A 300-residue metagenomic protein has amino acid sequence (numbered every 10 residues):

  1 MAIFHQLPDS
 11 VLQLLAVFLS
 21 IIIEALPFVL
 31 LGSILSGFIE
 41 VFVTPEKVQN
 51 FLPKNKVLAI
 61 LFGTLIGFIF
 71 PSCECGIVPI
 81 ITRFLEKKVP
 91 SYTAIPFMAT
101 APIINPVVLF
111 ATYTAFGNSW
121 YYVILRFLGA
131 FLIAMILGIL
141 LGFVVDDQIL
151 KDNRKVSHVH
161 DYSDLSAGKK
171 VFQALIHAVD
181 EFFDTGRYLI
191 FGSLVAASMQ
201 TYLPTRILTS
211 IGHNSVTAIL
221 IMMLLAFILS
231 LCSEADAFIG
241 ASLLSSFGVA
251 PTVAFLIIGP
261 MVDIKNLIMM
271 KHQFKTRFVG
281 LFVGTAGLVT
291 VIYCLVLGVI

Functional and structural regions predicted by a protein language model:
M1-I34, E46, N50, I124-M223 (+1 more regions): Selected transmembrane alpha-helices and immediately adjacent juxtamembrane segments of polytopic inner-membrane
E24, F28-L31, E40, T44-P45 (+4 more regions): Short helix-loop boundary/capping segments at the starts of domains
E24-A25, G63-F68, I228: Interfacial helix-start motif at the membrane-water boundary
L35-I66, L208-H213, I239-G240: Membrane-embedded helical hairpins/re-entrant loop segments and their flanking transmembrane helices within multi-pass
F38-V43, Y202, I264-K265: Structural signal for the C-terminal ends of transmembrane alpha-helices and the immediately following loop
I69-L128, P204-F274, F278: Membrane-interfacial helix-loop connectors
